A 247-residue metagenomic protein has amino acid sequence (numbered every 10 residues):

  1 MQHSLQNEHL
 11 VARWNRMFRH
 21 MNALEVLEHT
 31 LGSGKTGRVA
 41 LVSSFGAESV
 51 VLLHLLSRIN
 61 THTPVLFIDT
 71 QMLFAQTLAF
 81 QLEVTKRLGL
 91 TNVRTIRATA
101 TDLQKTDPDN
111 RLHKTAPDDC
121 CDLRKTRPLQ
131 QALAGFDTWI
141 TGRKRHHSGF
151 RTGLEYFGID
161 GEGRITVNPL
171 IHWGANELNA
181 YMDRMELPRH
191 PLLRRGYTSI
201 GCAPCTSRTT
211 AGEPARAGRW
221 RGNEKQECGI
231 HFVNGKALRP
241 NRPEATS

Functional and structural regions predicted by a protein language model:
M1-S247: Nucleotide-activated chemistry modules centered on ATP-dependent adenylation/adenylyltransferase
